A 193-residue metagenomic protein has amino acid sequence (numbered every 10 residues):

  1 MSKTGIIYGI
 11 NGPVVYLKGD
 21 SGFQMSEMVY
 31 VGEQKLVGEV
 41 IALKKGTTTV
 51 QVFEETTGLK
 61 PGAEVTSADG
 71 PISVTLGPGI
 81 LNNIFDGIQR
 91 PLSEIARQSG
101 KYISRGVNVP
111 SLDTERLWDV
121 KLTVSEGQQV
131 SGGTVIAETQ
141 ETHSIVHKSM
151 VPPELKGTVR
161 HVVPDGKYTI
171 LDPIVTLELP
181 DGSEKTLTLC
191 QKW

Functional and structural regions predicted by a protein language model:
M1-W193: Peripheral, non-AAA+ core regions of ATP-driven protein-machinery
